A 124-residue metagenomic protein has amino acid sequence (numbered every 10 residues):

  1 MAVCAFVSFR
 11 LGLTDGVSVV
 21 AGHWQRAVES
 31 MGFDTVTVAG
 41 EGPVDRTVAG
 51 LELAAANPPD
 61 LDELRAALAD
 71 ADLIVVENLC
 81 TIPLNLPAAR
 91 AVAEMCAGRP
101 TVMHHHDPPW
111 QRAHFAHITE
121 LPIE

Functional and structural regions predicted by a protein language model:
M1-E124: Catalytic cores of nucleotide-sugar-dependent glycosyltransferases that transfer UDP/GDP/TDP-activated
